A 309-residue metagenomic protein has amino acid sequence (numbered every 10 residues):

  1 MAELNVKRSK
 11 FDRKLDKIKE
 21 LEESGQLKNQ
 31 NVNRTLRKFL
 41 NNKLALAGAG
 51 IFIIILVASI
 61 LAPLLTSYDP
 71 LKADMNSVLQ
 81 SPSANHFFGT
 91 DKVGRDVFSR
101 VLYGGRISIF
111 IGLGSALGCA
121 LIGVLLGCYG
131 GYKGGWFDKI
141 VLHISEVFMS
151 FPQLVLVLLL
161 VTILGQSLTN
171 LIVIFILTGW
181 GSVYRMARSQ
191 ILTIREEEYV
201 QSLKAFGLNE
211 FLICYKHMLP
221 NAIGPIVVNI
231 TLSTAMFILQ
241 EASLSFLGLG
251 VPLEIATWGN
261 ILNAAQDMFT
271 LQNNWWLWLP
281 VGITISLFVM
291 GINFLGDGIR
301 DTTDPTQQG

Functional and structural regions predicted by a protein language model:
M1-V124, W136, G250, E254 (+1 more regions): Gly/Trp-centered helix-boundary motif
G50-I54, S108-G123, S150-L158, G224-E241 (+1 more regions): Hydrophobic alpha-helical transmembrane segments in multi-pass membrane proteins
A62-D69, G131-G135, V161-Q166, T178 (+3 more regions): Short helix-capping/hinge motifs at transmembrane helix termini and TM-loop junctions
F87, D91, L121-G123, G131-I194 (+2 more regions): Generic hydrophobic transmembrane alpha-helix motif, especially the helices
R95-F110, G114, G134-L142, R195-E196 (+1 more regions): Amphipathic cytosolic juxtamembrane alpha-helices at the membrane-cytosol interface of multi-pass membrane transporters
G123, G127, G207, P220-A222 (+1 more regions): Conserved G/P- and acidic residue-centered "switch" motifs that form tight phosphate/ATP-binding loops in soluble
L126-G130, L160, A187, V200 (+2 more regions): Hydrophobic alpha-helical interface/terminus motif in multipass membrane transporters
S150-L158, S243-N274: Short juxtamembrane loops and helix-capping segments at transmembrane helix boundaries of multi-pass membrane proteins
